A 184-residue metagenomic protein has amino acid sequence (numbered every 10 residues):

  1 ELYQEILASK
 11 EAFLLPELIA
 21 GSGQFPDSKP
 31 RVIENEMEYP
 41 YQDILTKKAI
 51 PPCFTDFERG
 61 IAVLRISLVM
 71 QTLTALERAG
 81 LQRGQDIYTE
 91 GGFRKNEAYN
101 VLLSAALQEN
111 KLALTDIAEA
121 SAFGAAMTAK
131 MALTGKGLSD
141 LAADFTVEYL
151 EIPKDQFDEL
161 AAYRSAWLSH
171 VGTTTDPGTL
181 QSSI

Functional and structural regions predicted by a protein language model:
E1-I184: Glycine/Thr-rich phosphate-binding loops that ligate phosphate moieties of nucleotide and other phosphorylated ligands
